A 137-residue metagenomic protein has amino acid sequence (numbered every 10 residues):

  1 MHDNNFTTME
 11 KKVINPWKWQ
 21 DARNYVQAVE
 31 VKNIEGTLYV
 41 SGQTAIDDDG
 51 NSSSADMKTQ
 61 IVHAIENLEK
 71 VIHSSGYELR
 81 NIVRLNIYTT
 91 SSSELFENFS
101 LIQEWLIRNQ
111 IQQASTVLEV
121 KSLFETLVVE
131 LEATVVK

Functional and structural regions predicted by a protein language model:
M1-E66, K70-V83, T89-K137: N-terminal presequence-like segments and the immediate start of the first folded domain
